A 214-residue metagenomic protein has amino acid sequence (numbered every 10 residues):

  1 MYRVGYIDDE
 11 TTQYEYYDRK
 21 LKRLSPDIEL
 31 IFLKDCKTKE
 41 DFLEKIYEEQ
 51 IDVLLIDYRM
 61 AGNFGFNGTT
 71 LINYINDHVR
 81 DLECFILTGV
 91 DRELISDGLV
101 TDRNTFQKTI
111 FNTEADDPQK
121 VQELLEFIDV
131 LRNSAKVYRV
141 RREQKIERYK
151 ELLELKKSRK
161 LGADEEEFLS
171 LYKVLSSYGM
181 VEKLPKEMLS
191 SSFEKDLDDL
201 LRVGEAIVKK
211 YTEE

Functional and structural regions predicted by a protein language model:
M1-K22: Conserved acidic segment of CheY-like receiver
E10-Y14, K37-T38, R59-F64, V90-E93 (+1 more regions): Short acidic, S/G/P-rich loop/turn micro-motifs used as interaction or catalytic elements
D27-K37: Short hydrophobic/Thr-rich beta-strand motif most characteristic of the beta2 strand and flanking loop of CheY-like
K39-F42, D52-N76: Conserved phosphotransfer microenvironments
E49: Active-site charged/polar residues at nucleotide-handling catalytic sites that mediate phosphoryl, nucleotidyl
N63, I72-N76, R80-S96, F106: A short, hydrophobic beta-strand element within the central beta-sheet of small alpha/beta folds
E93, D97-A163: Charged, amphipathic alpha-helical linkers/stalks
N133-E214: C-terminal output/effector regions of signal-responsive regulators
